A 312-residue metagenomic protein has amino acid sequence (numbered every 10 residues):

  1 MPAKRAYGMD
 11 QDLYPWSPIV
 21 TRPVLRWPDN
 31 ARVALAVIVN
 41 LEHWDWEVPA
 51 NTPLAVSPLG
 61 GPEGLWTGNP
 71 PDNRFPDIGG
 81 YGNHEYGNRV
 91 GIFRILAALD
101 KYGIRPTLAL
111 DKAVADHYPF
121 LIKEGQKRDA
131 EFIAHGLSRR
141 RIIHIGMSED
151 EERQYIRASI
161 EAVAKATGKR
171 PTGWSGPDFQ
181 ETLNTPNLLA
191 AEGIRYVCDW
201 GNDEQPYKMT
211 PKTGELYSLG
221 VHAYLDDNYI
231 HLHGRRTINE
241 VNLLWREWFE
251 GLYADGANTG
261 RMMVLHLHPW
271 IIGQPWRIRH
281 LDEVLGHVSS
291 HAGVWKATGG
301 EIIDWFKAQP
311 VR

Functional and structural regions predicted by a protein language model:
P2-G173, D178-Y217, N242-L265, I271-R312: Catalytic alpha-helical scaffold of carbohydrate-active enzymes acting on polysaccharides/glycoconjugates
G220-G251: A conserved mid-domain beta-alpha-beta active-site/ligand-binding segment of alpha/beta enzyme cores
